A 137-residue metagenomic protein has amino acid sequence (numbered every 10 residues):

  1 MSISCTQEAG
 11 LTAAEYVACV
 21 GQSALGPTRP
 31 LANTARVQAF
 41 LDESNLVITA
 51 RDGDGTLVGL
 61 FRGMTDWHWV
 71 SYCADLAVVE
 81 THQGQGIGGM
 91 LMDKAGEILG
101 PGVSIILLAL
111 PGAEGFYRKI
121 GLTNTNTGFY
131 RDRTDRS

Functional and structural regions predicted by a protein language model:
M1-T34, G128: Short amphipathic alpha-helix that is part of the acyltransferase structural core
Q38-T49, V103-S104: A short helix-loop-beta-strand connector motif used in the catalytic cores of GNAT acetyltransferases and, in some
T49, T56-T65, Y72-A77: Conserved beta-strand in the GNAT
L57, G89, P101-R136: Conserved active-site alpha-helix within GNAT-family acetyltransferase domains
V78, G84-E97: Conserved acetyl-CoA-binding loop-helix of GNAT-fold acetyltransferases
